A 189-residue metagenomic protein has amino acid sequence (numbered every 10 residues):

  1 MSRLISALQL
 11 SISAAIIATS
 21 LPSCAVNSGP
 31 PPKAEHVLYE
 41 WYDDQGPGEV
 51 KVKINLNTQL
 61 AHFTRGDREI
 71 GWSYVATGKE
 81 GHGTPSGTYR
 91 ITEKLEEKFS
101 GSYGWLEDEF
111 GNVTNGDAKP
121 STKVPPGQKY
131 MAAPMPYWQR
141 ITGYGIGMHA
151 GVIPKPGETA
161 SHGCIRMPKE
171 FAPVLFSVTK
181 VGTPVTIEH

Functional and structural regions predicted by a protein language model:
M1-I12: Bacterial N-terminal signal peptides that target proteins for export
I12, I16-L21: Hydrophobic core
S20-E40: Bacterial Sec signal peptide processing site at the extreme N-terminus
C24-G29, K79-S86, W105-H189: Exported/periplasmic cell-wall-interacting domains
H36-K51, L56-N57, G71-K79, T84-Y89 (+3 more regions): N-terminal post-signal-peptidase region of extra-cytosolic proteins
K51-K53, L60-T64, W72-Y74, R90-T92 (+4 more regions): Soluble periplasmic/extracytoplasmic beta-strand elements of cell-envelope proteins
N57-Q59, G66-E69, G78-E80, K94-E97 (+3 more regions): Solvent-exposed coil/turn segments that connect beta secondary-structure elements in extracytoplasmic/periplasmic
